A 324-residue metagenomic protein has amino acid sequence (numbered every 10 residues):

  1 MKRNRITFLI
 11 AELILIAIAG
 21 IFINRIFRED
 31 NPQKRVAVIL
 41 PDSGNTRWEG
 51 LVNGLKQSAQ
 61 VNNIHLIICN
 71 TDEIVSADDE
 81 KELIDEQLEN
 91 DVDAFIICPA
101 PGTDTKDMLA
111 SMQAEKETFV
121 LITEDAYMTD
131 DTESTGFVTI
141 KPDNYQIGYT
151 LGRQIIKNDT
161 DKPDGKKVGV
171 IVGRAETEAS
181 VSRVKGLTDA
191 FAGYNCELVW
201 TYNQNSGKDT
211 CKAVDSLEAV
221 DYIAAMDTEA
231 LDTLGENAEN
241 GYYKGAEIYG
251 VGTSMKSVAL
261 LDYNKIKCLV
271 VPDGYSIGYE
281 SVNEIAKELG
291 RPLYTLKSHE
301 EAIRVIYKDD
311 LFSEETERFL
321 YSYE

Functional and structural regions predicted by a protein language model:
F8-F22: Hydrophobic membrane-insertion alpha-helices, especially the h-region of bacterial N-terminal signal peptides
A37-N53, S58, I67-D78, A100-G102 (+2 more regions): Extracytoplasmic "Venus flytrap"
R47-N62, I147-L151, E178-C196, T233: Short, solvent-exposed amphipathic alpha-helices that sit in or adjacent to ligand/effector-binding or catalytic
D91-A100, T118-I122, G169-V172, V199 (+3 more regions): Periplasmic-binding protein-like
G102, D107-Q146, S254-D262: Flexible loop/hinge segments that line or gate small-molecule binding clefts
V120-D130, D227-E229, E239-L269, Y307-D310: Venus flytrap/periplasmic-binding-protein-like
V138-G165, T253-S257, P272-G290: Hydrophobic alpha-helical segments within soluble ligand-binding/sensing domains
I171, S276-E324: Hinge/cleft segment of the Venus flytrap/periplasmic-binding protein
